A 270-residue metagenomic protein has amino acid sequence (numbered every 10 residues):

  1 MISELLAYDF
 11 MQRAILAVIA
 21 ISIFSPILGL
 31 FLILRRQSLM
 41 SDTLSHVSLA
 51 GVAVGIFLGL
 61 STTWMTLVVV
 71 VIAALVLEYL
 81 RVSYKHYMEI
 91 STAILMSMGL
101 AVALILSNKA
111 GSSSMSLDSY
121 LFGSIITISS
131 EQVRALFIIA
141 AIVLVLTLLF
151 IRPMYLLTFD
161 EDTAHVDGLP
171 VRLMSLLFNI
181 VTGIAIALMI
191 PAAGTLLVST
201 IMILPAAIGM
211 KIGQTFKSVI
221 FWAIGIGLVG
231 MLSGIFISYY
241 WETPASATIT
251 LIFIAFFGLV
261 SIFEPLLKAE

Functional and structural regions predicted by a protein language model:
I2-A7, L121-I125, I226-F263: C-terminal binding/interaction regions
E4, Y8-R13, Y84, T92-P153: Transmembrane helix-bundle core of multi-pass membrane transporters and related energy-transducing complexes
A14, T62-V68, E89-A93, F137 (+2 more regions): Loop-to-transmembrane alpha-helix initiation sites
L30-S113, G209-F221, Y240-W241, E264-L266: Short loop segments and helix-boundary regions at transmembrane helix junctions of multi-pass inner-membrane proteins
V47-F57, L95-S107, T127, V171-T182 (+2 more regions): Small-residue-rich segments of transmembrane alpha-helices in multi-pass membrane proteins, especially helix faces
V145-F178: Membrane-helix/interface signature in polytopic inner-membrane proteins
R152-P153, I262-E270: Membrane-interface capping segments at transmembrane-helix boundaries
V198-A247: Transmembrane alpha-helical segments in multi-pass inner-membrane proteins
